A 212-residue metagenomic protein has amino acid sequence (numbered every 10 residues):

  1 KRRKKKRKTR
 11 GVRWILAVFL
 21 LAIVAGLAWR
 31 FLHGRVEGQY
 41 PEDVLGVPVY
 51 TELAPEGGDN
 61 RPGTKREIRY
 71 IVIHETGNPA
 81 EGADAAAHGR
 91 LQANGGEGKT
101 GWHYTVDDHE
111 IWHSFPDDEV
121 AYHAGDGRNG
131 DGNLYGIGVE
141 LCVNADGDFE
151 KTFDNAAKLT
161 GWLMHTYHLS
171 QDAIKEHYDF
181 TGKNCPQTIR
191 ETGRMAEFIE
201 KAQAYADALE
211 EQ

Functional and structural regions predicted by a protein language model:
K1-K5: N-terminal targeting leaders characterized by basic, low-complexity, disordered sequences that direct proteins
T9-L16, L20-P48, K65, N144-Q212: Basic/polar, cationic surfaces and motifs that engage anionic cell-wall and phosphate/carboxylate ligands
G38-H168: Active-site-adjacent loop/helix surface patches within enzyme catalytic domains that shape the substrate-binding cleft
